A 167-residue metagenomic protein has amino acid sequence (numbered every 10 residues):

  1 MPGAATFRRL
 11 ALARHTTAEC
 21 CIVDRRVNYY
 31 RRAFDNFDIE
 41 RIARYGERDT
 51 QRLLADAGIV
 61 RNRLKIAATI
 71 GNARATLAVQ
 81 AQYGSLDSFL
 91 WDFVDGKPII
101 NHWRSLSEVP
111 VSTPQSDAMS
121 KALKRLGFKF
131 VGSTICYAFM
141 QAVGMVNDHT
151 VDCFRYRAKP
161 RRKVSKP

Functional and structural regions predicted by a protein language model:
M1-P167: HhH-family (HhH-GPD) DNA N-glycosylase catalytic core used in base-excision repair
